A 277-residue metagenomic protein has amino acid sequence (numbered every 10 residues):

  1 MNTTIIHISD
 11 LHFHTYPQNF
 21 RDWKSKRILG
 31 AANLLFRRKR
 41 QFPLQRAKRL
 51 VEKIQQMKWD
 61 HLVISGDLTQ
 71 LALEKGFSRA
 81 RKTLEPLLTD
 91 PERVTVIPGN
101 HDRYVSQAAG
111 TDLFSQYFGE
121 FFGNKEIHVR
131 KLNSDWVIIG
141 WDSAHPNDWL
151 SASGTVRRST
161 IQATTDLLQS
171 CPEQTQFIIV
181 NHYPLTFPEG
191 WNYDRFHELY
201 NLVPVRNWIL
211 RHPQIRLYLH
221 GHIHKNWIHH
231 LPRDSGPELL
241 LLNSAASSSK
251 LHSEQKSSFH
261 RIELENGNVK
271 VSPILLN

Functional and structural regions predicted by a protein language model:
M1, L264-N277: A short C-terminal boundary segment appended to hydrolase-like catalytic domains
M1-F77: N-terminal active-site segment of His-dependent metallophosphoesterases
I5-I8, F13-Y16, L29-A32, T95 (+2 more regions): Metal-dependent phosphoester/phosphodiester hydrolase catalytic core
H7-S9, H61-G66, R93-N100, D142 (+3 more regions): Active-site neighborhood of phospho(di)ester-bond hydrolases with catalytic His/Asp-centered motifs
H12-T15, Q70-L73, I97-A108, P146-S151 (+3 more regions): Active-site environment of divalent metal-dependent phosphoester hydrolases
I54-K58, T89-D90, S170-T175, H212: Glycine-rich phosphate-binding loop signature in dinucleotide/nucleotide-binding domains
R79-D166, C171, P204, S235-S244 (+1 more regions): Extended active-site neighborhood of metal-dependent phosphoesterases/phosphodiesterases
D194-E265: Conserved beta-sheet core of the metallophosphoesterase superfamily
